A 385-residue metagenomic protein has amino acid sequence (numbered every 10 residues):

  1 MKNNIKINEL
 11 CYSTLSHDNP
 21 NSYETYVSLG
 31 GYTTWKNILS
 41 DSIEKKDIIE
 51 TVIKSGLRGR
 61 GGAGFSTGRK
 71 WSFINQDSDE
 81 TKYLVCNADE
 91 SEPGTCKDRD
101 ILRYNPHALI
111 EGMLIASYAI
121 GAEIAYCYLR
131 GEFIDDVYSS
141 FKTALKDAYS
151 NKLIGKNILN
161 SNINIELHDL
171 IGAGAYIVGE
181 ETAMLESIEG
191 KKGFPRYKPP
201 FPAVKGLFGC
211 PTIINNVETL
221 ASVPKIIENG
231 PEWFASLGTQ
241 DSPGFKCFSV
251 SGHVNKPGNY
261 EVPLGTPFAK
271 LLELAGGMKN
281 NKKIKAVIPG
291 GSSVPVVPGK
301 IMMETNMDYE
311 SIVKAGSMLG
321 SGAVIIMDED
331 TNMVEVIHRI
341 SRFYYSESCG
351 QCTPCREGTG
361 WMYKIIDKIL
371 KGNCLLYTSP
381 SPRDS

Functional and structural regions predicted by a protein language model:
M1-K192: Iron-sulfur-cluster electron-transfer modules
R58-S66, Y345-K364: Local cysteine-cluster metal-coordination motifs and their immediate loop/turn environment, predominantly Fe-S cluster
G68-D77, P354-N373: Iron-sulfur (Fe-S) cluster-binding segments and ferredoxin-like electron-carrier domains, especially [2Fe-2S]
E92-Y104, V297-V336, I340-R342: A structural-propensity feature for long, helix-poor, extended segments
L129, D136, T143, K282-A286 (+1 more regions): Terminal amphipathic helices with adjacent charged low-complexity linkers/tails
Y138-L264, G276: Hydrophobic alpha-helical positions that pack around
G265-K279: Short amphipathic, charge-patterned alpha-helical segments
Y377-D384: Conserved small/polar residues in nucleotide/adenosyl-binding loops
